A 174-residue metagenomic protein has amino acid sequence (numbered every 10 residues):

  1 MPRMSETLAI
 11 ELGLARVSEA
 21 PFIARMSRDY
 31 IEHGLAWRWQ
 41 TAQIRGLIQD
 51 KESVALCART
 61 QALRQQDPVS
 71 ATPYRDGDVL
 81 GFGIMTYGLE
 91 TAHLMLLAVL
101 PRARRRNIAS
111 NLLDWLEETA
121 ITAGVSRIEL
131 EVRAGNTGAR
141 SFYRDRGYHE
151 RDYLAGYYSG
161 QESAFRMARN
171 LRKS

Functional and structural regions predicted by a protein language model:
P2-L8, L14-R104, S110-T119, A123 (+1 more regions): Acetyl-CoA-dependent GNAT
R3-L8, A55-C57, S126-E129, R133-R140 (+2 more regions): C-terminal "cap" of GNAT-fold acetyltransferases
D29, P73, T86, F142 (+2 more regions): Intrinsically disordered, low-complexity N-terminal regions enriched in serine/proline/glycine with scattered basic
Q43-R45, D152-A155: Short, P/G- and charge-enriched loop/turn segments at secondary-structure junctions
V79, E150-Y153: Residue-level detector of beta-propeller blades
L100-D114, I121-A123, R127, R133-S141 (+2 more regions): Conserved glycine-rich acetyl-CoA-binding loop
